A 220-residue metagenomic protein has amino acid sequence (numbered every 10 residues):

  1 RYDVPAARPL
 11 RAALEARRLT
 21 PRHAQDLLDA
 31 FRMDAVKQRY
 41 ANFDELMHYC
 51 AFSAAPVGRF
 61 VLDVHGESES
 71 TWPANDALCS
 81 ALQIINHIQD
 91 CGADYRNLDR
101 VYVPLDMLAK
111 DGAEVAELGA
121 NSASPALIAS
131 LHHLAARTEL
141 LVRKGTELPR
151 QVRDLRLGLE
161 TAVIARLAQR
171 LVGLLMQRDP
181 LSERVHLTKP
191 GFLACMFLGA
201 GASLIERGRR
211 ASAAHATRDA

Functional and structural regions predicted by a protein language model:
R1-L82, I88, A93-A220: Catalytic cores of Mg2+-dependent Asp-rich isoprenoid enzymes
